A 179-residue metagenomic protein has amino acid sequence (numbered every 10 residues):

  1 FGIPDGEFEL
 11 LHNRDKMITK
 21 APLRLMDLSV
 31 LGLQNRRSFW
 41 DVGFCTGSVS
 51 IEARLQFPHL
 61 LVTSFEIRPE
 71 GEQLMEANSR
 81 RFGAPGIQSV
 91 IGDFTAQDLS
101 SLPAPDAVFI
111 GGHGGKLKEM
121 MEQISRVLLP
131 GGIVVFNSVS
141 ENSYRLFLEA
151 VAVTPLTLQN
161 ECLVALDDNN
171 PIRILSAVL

Functional and structural regions predicted by a protein language model:
F1-N35, W40, L74-A77, R81-F82: Class I SAM-dependent transferase core
T46-P58: Conserved SAM-binding loop of SAM-dependent methyltransferases across substrates and taxa, primarily the Class I
H59-T63: Short beta-strand element of Class I
F65-P105: S-adenosyl-L-methionine
P103-G112, I133: Short SAM/SAH-binding signature in class I
M121-I133: A short glycine-rich, Lys/Arg-flanked "PGG" loop and its adjoining helix->strand segment in the class I
G131-V139, S143: Conserved beta-strand signature within the Rossmann-like core of class I S-adenosyl-L-methionine
S143-L179: Active-site capping/gating segments
